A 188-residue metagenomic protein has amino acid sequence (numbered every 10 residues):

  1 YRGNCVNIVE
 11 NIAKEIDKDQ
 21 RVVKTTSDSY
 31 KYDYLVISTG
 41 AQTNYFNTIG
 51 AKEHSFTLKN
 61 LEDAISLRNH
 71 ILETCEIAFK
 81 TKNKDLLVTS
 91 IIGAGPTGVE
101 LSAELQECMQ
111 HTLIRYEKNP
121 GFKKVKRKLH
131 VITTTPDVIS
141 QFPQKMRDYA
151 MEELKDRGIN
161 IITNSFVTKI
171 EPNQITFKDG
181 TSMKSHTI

Functional and structural regions predicted by a protein language model:
Y1-R2, L72, M151, K155: Class I S-adenosyl-L-methionine
G3-N7, G158-N160: A structural motif corresponding to the C-terminal end of an alpha-helix and its immediate exit/capping segment
C5-S90: FAD-binding core/adjacent interface of flavoenzyme oxidoreductases
Q42, T97, D137: Conserved Rossmann-like nucleotide-cofactor binding loop
N47-G50, A103-E104, Q144: Short amphipathic alpha-helical segments
E53, K84-I92, K126-D137: Helix-loop-beta segment of a Rossmann-like dinucleotide-binding subdomain
N69-K124: Rossmann-like NAD(P)H-binding beta-loop-alpha module
E107-I188: A Rossmann-like FAD-binding core segment of flavoenzymes
